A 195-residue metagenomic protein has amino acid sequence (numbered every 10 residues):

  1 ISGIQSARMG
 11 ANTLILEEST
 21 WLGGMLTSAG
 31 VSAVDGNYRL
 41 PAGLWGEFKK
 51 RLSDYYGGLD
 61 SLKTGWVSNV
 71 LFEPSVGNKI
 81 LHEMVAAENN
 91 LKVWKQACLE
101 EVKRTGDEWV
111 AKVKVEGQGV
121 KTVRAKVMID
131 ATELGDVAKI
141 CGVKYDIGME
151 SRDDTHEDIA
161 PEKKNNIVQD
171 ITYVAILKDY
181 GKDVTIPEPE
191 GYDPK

Functional and structural regions predicted by a protein language model:
Q5, A11-N12, E17-E101, T105 (+3 more regions): Conserved N-terminal/central alpha/beta ligand/cofactor-binding core
N69, V120, K163: Conserved aromatic-histidine-acidic binding/catalytic patches
G106-A111: Short, hydrophobic/aromatic-rich segments at coil-to-beta transitions
G117-V127: Core beta-strand elements of the Rossmann-like FAD/NAD(P) dinucleotide-binding domain in flavoenzyme oxidoreductases
K126-V127, A131-D136, C141: Glycine-/small-residue-rich beta->alpha transition segments that form the dinucleotide
K139-K195: Rossmann-like dinucleotide-binding core of oxidoreductases
